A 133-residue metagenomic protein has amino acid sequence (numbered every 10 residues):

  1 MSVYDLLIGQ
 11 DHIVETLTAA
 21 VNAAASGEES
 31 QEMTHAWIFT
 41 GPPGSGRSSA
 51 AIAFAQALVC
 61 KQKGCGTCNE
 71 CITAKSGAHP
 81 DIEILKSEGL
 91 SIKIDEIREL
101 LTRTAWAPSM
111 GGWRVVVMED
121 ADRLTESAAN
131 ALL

Functional and structural regions predicted by a protein language model:
M1-S127: P-loop/Walker A NTP-binding region and its immediately flanking N-terminal helices in P-loop NTPase folds
